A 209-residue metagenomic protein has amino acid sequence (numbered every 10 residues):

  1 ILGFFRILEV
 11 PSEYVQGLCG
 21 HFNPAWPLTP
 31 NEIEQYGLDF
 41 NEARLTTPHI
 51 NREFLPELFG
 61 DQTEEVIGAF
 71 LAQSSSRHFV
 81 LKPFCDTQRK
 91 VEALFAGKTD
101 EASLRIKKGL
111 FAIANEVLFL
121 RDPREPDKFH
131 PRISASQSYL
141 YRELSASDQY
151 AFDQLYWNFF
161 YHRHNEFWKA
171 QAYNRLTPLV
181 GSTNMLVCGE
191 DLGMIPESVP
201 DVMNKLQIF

Functional and structural regions predicted by a protein language model:
I1-F209: Catalytic cores of glycan-processing enzymes that make or break glycosidic bonds
